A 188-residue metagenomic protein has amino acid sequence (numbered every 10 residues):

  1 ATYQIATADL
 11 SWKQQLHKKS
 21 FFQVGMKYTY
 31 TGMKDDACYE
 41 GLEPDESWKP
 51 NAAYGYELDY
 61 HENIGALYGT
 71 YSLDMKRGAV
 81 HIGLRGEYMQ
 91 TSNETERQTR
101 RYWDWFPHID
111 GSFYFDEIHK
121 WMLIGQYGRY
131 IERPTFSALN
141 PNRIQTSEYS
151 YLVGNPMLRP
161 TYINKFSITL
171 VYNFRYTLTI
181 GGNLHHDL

Functional and structural regions predicted by a protein language model:
A1-E96, D104, D116, L178: Face-selective signature of the C-terminal outer-membrane beta-barrel domain
A1-I5, T31-M33, G128-E132, R143-T146: Flexible loop and strand-edge segments within Gram-negative outer membrane beta-barrel domains
A8-L10, L67-G69, P107-G111, P156 (+1 more regions): Membrane-embedded beta-strands of outer-membrane beta-barrel proteins, especially the hydrophobic/small aromatic
V24-Y30, I82-Y88, G111, L123-R129 (+3 more regions): Transmembrane beta-barrel strands of outer-membrane/channel proteins
N51-A53, I109, V153: Positions in alpha-helical segments
Y56-Y60, I131-H186: Outer-membrane beta-barrel signature, preferentially recognizing the C-terminal barrel domain of Gram-negative
E96-R100, L158: Alpha-helix capping and helix-loop boundary segments enriched in small/acidic/polar residues
